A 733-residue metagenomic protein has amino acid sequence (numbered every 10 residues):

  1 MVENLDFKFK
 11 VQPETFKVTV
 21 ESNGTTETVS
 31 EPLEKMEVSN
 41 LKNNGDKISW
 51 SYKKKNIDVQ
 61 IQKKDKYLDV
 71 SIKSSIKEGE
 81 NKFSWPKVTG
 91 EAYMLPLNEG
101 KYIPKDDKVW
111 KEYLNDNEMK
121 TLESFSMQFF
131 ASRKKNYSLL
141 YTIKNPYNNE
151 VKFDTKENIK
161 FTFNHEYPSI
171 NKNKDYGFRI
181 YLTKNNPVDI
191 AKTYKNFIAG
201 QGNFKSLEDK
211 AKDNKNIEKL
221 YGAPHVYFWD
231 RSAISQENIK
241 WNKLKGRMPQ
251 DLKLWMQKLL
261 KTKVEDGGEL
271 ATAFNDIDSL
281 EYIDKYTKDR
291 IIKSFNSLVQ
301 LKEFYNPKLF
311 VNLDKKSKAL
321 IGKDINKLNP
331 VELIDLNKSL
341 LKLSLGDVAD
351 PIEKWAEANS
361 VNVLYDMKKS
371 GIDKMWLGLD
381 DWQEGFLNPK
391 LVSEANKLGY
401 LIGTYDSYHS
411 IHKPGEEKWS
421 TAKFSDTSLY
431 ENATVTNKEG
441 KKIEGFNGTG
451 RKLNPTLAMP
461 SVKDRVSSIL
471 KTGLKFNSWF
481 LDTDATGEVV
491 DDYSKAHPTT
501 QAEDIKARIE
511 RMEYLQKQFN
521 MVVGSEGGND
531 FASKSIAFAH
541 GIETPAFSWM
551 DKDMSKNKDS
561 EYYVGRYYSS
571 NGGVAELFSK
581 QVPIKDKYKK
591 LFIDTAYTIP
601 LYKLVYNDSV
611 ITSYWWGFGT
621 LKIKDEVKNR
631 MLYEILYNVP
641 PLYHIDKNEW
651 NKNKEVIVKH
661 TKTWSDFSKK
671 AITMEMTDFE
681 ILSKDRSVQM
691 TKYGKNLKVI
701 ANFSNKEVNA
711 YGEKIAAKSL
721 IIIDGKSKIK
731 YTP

Functional and structural regions predicted by a protein language model:
M1-K374, E394-I402, D406-Y408, V522-V523 (+3 more regions): Carbohydrate-recognition beta-sandwich/jelly-roll modules in extracellular/periplasmic carbohydrate-active proteins
M127-Q128, F386, P414-G415, K534-S535: Short Asp/Glu-rich motifs
I159-N164, P168-I190, Q236-R247, K258-L341 (+5 more regions): Active-site-proximal substrate-binding groove within the catalytic cores of carbohydrate-active enzymes
P224-Y227, L391-I443, N520-F531: Glycine-rich, aromatic-flanked loop segments that form ligand/cofactor-binding clefts across common enzyme folds
D335-D347, K418-K452, D491-A502: Aromatic- and acidic-residue-enriched carbohydrate-binding clefts of CAZyme catalytic domains
N359, L387, A507: Conserved alpha-helical elements of sugar-nucleotide-dependent glycosyltransferases
M375-D381: Transmembrane beta-strand segments that form the barrel wall of outer-membrane beta-barrel proteins
G385-L391: Active-site-adjacent beta->alpha loops and helix N-cap segments on the catalytic face of soluble alpha/beta enzymes
